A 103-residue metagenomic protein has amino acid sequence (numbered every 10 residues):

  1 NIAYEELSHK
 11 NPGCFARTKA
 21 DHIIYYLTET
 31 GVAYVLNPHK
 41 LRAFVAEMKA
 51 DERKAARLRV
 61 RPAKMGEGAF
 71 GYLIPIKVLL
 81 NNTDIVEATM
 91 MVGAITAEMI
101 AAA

Functional and structural regions predicted by a protein language model:
N1-A33, P38: Catalytic cores of nucleic-acid endonucleases
E5-E6, E29, E47, E52 (+3 more regions): Glutamate identity and glutamate-enriched acidic tracts
K10-F15, D51-A55, P62-K64: Short, surface-exposed, polar/charged, turn-prone segments marking secondary-structure boundaries
I24-R42, T83-T96: A broadly tuned preference for mixed-charge, low-complexity surface segments
N37-A56: Compact, glycine/acidic-enriched structural inserts
A55-A103: Charged phosphate-binding loop/patch that engages nucleotide di/tri-phosphates or the phosphate backbone of nucleic
